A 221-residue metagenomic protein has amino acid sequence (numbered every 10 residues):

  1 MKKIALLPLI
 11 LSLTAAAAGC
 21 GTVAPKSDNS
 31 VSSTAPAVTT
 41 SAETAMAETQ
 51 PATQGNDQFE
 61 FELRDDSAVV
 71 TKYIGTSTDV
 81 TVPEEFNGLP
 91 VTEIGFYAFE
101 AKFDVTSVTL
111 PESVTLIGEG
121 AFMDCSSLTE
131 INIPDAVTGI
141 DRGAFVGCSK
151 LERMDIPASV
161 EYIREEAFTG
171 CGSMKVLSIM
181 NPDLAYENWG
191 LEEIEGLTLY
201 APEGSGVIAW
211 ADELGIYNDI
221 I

Functional and structural regions predicted by a protein language model:
K2-V23: Sec-dependent N-terminal signal peptides of Gram-positive bacterial secreted proteins and lipoproteins
P8, D28-N29, A37-T40: Compositionally biased, low-complexity segments
A18-V31, A35: Bacterial lipoprotein signal-peptidase II cleavage site
D28, Q58-D66, G75-T92, F103-L116 (+5 more regions): Structural signature of tandem-repeat unit edges
S33-R64: N-terminal low-complexity, Pro/Thr/Ser-rich intrinsically disordered segments that act as propeptides or flexible
V69-T71: Conserved functional micro-motifs across diverse proteins
G95-A98, G118-A121, D141-A144, R164-A167 (+1 more regions): Consensus positions within tandem repeat domains that build extended binding/scaffold surfaces
G190, G206-G215: Short, aromatic/basic amphipathic alpha-helical patches
